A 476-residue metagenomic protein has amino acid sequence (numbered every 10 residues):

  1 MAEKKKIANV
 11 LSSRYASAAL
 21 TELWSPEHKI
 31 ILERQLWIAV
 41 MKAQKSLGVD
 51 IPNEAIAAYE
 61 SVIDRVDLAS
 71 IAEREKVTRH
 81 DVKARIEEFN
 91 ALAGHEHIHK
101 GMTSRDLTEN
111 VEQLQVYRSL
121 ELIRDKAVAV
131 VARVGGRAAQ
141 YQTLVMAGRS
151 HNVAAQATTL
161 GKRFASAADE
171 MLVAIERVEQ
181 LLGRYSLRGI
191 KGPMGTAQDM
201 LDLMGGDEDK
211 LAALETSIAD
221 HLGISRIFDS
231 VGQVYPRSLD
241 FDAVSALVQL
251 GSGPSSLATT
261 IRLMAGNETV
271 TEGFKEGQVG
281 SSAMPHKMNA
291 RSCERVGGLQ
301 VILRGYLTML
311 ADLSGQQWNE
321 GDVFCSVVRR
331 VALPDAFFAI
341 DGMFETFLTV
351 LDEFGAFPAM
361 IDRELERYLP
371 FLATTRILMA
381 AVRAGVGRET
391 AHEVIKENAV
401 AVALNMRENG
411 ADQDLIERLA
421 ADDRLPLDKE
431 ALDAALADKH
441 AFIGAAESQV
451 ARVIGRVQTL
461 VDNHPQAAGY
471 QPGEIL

Functional and structural regions predicted by a protein language model:
A2-A197, D202, G206-S217, G280 (+5 more regions): A helix-coil-helix interface module used to build multimeric assemblies and to scaffold catalytic/cofactor sites
Y15-L20, I38, I63-A69, F274-G280 (+5 more regions): Short acidic (Asp/Glu) and glycine-rich catalytic loops that position anionic groups and cofactors
T21-S25, S70-A72, Q278-G298, G321-D335 (+4 more regions): Short beta-alpha connecting loops at secondary-structure transitions that line or flank enzyme active sites
A39-A43, E88, L92, R133 (+18 more regions): Generic, well-ordered alpha-helical scaffold segments in large soluble proteins
S104, L201, G205, I227-V231 (+5 more regions): A structural signal for small-residue-enriched, beta-sheet-centric alpha/beta enzyme cores and oligomeric scaffold folds
E112-R124, A139, V153-Q317, F324-G342: Charged, flexible cofactor/metal-binding loops and thiol motifs
I302-R388, V394-E397: Long, amphipathic alpha-helical stalk/connector segments used for oligomerization, subunit docking, or mechanical
